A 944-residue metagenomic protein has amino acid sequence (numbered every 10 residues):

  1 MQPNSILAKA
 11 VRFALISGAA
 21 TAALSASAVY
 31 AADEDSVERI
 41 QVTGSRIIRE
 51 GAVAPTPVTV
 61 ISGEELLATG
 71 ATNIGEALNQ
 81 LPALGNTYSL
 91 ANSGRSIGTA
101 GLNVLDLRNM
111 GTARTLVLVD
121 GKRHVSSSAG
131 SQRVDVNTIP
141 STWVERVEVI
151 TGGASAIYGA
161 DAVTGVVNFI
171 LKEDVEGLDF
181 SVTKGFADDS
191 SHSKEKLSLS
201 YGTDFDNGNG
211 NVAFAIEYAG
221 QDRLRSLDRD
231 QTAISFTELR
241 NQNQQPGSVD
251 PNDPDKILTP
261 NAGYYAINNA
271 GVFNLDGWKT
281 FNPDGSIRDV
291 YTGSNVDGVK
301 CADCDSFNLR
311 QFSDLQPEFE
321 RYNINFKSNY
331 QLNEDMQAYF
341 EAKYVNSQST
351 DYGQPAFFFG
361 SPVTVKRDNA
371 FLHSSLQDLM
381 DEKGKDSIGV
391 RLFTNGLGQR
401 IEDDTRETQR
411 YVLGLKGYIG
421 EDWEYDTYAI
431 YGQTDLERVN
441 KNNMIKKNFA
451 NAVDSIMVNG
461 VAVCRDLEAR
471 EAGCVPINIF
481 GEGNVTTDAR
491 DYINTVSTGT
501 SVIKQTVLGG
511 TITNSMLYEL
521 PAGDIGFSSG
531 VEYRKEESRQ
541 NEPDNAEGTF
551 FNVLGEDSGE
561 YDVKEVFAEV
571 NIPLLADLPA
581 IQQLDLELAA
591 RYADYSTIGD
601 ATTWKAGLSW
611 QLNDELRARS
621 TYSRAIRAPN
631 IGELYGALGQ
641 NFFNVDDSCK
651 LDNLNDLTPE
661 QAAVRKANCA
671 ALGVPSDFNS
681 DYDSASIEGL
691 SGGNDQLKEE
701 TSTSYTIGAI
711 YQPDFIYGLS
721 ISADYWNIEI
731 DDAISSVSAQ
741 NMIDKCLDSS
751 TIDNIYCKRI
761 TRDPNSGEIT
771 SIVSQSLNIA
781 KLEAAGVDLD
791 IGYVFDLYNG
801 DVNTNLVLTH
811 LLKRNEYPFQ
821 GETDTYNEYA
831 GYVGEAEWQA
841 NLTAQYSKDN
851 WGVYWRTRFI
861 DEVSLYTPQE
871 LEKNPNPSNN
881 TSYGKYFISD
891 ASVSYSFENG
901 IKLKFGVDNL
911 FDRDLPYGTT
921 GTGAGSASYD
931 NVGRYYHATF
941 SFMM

Functional and structural regions predicted by a protein language model:
M1-P82, S198, G202-D204, N241 (+9 more regions): N-terminal Sec signal peptide and the immediately downstream disordered periplasmic leader that contains the TonB box
D33-D35, E50, D174-G177, S190 (+11 more regions): Short loop/turn motifs that connect adjacent beta-strands in outer-membrane beta-barrel proteins
E50, L78-R123: Extracytoplasmic beta-strand/coil segments of soluble accessory domains associated with Gram-negative outer-membrane
I74-A77, N103-D106, D135-N137, D161-V182 (+1 more regions): N-terminal periplasmic accessory domains that precede and gate Gram-negative outer-membrane beta-barrel machines
K122-T151: Short acidic/polar hinge/loop motifs at secondary-structure boundaries that mediate gating or recognition
L224, D230-L239, T280-R321, N325 (+7 more regions): Surface-exposed, low-complexity loop segments enriched in small/polar and acidic residues
V439, K447, S623, G636 (+5 more regions): C-terminal beta-signal and terminal closure region of outer-membrane beta-barrel proteins
I445-K447, L812-N815, T857-E870, S894-M944: C-terminal beta-signal and adjacent terminal beta-strands/loops of Gram-negative outer-membrane beta-barrel proteins
